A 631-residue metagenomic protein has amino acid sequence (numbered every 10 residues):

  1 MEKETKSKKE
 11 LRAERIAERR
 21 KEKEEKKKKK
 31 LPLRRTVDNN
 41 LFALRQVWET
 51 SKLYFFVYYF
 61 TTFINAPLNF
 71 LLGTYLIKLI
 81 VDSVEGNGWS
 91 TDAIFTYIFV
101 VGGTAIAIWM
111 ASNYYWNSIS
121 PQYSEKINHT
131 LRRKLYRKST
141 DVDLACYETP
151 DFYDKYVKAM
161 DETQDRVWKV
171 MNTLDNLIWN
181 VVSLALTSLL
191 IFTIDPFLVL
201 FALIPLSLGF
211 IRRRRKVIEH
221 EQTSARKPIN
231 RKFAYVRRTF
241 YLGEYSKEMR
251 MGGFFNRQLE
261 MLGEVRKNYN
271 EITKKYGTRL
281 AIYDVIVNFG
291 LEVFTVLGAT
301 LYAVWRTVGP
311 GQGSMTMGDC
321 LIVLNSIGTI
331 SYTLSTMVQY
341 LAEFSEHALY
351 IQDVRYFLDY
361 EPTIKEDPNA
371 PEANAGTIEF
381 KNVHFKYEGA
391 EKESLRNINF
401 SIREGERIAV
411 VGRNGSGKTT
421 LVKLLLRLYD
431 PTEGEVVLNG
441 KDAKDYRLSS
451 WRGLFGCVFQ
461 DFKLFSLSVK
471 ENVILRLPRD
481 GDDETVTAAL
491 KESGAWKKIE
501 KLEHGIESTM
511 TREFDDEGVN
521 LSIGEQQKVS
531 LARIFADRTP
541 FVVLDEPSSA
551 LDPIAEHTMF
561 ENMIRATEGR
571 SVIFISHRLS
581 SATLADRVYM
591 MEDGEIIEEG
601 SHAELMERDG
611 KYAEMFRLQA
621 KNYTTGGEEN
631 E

Functional and structural regions predicted by a protein language model:
M1-N69, S90-Y97, Y115-S120, R137 (+7 more regions): Membrane-integrated ABC transporters
E24-K28, K134-D165, R226-M261, Y340 (+4 more regions): Short intracellular "coupling" helices and adjacent cytoplasmic loop segments at the cytosolic face of multi-pass
E49, K158-V170, E221-P228, Y241 (+5 more regions): An intracellular "coupling" helix at the cytosolic face of ABC transporter transmembrane type-1 domains
F56-A111, L190-K216, L297, T307-M317: Transmembrane helix-loop-helix hairpins at lipid-water interfaces of multipass membrane proteins, especially the type-1
F63-L71, Y75, I106, M110 (+6 more regions): Hydrophobic alpha-helical transmembrane bundles that constitute the permease/transmembrane domains of multi-pass
V84-W89, L190-L203, T278-D353, F357-L358: Helix-loop-helix
S118-R137, F201-E244, E260, M315 (+4 more regions): Cytoplasmic coupling helices
E366, P371-E631: ABC-type nucleotide-binding domain
